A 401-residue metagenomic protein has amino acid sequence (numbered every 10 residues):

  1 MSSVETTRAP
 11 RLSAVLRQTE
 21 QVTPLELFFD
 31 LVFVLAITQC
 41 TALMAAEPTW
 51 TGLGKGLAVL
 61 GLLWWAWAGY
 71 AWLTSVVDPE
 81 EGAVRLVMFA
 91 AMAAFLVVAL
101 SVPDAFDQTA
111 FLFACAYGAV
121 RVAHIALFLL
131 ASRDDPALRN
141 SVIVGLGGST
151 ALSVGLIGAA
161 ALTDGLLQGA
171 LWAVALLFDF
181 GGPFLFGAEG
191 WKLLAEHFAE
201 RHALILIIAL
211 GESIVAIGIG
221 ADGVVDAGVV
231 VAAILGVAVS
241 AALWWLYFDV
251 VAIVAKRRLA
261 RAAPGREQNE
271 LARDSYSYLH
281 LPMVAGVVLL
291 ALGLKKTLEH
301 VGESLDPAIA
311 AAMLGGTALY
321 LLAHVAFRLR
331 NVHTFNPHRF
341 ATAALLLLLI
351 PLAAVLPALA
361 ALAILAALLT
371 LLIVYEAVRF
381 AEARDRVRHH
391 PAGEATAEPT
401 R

Functional and structural regions predicted by a protein language model:
S2-T23, L27, L35, M44 (+9 more regions): Predominantly late transmembrane helices and immediately cytosolic-facing juxtamembrane segments
V32-A42, P357: Alpha-helical transmembrane segments of multi-pass membrane proteins
A45-W50, G54: Extracellular/periplasmic helix-loop-helix junction of adjacent transmembrane segments in MFS-like secondary
T109-F113, L171, A361: Short hydrophobic/alpha-helical segments at membrane-entry points of transmembrane helices in Major Facilitator
L166-G169, A358-A367: Loop-to-transmembrane alpha-helix initiation sites
R330-T334, L349-L362: Membrane-helix boundary connector in multi-pass membrane proteins
A353, A367-A377: Short, amphipathic C-terminal "tail helix"
T400-R401: Acidic, carboxylate-rich catalytic segments that either coordinate divalent cations
